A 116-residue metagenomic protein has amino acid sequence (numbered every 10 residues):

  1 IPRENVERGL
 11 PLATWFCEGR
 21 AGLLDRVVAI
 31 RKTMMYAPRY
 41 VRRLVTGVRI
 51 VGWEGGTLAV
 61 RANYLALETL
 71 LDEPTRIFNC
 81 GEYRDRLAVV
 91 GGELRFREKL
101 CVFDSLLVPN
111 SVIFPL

Functional and structural regions predicted by a protein language model:
I1-N63: A solvent-exposed, acidic/Ser-Thr-rich amphipathic alpha-helical stretch
V41, R49-L116: A beta-strand edge to alpha-helix "cap/lid" segment located at domain peripheries
